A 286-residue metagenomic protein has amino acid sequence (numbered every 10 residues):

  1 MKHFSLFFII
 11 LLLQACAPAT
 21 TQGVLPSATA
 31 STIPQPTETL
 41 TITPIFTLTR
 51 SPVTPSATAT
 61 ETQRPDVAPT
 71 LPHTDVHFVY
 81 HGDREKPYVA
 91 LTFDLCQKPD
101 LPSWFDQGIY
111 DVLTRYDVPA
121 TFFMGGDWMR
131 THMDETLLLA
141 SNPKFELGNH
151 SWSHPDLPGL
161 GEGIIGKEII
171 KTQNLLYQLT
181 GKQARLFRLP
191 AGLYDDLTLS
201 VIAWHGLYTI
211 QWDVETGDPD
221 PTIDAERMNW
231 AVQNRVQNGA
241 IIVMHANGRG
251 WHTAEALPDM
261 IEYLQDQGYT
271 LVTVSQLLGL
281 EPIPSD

Functional and structural regions predicted by a protein language model:
M1-Q14: Sec-dependent bacterial lipoprotein signal peptides
C16-T74: Ser/Thr-rich, Proline-interspersed low-complexity disordered segments
T20, A90-T92, N149-S151, Q211-V214 (+1 more regions): Short beta-strands and strand-loop turn motifs
R64-D156, I164, E168, Q173-L175 (+1 more regions): Active-site beta->alpha N-cap acidic-glycine motif
L71-D83, W251-D286: C-terminal domain-boundary segment and adjacent tail
Q97-S103, M124-H132, P155-L160, R188-Y194 (+2 more regions): Acidic-and-aromatic substrate-binding clefts and catalytic sites of carbohydrate-active enzymes
D111-F123, E146, E162-D195, S200 (+1 more regions): CE4/NodB-like, metal-dependent polysaccharide N-deacetylase domain that modifies extracellular/periplasmic N-acetylated
Q183, L193, T198-R235, G268-L280: His/Asp/Glu-enriched short active-site or ligand-binding loop at hydrolase and phosphoryl-transfer sites
